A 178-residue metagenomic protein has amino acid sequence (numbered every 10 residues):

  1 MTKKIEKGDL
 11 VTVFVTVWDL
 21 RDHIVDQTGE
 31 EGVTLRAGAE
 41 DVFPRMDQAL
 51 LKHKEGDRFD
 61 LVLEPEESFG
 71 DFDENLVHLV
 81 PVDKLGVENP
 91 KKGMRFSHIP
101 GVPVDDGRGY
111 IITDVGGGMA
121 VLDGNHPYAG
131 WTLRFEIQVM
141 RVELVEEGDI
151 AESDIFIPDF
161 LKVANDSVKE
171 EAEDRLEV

Functional and structural regions predicted by a protein language model:
M1-V178: FKBP-type peptidyl-prolyl cis-trans isomerases
